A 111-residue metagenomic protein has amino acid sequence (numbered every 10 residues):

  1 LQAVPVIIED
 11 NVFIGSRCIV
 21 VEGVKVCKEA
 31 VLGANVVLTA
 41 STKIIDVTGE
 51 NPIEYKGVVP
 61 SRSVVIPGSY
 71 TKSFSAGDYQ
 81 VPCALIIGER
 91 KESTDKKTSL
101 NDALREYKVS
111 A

Functional and structural regions predicted by a protein language model:
L1-S73: Structural signal for interior beta-strand "rungs" in well-ordered beta-sheet cores of soluble enzyme domains
K56, S61-S63, P67-A111: Terminal amphipathic alpha-helical/low-complexity segments used for targeting or macromolecular assembly
